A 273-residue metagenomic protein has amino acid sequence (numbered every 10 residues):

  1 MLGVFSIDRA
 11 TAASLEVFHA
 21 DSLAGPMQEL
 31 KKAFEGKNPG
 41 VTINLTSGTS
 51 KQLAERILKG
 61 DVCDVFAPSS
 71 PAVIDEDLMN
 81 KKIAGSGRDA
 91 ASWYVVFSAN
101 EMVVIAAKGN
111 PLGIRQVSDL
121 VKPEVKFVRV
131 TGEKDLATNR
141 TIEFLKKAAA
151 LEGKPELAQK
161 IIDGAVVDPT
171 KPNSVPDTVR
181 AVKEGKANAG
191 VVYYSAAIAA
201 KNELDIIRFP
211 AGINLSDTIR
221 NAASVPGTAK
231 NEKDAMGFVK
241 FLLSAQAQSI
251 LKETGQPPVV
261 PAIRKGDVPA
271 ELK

Functional and structural regions predicted by a protein language model:
L2-R9: C-terminal segment of classical bacterial N-terminal signal peptides
T11-N38, T42-K51, E55-D61, S70-P71 (+3 more regions): Exported/periplasmic ABC-transporter solute-binding proteins
S86-R88: Conserved mixed alpha/beta catalytic, RNA-binding, or beta-rich assembly cores of soluble enzyme, regulatory
A91-W93: A short linear hydrophobic-aromatic micro-motif
